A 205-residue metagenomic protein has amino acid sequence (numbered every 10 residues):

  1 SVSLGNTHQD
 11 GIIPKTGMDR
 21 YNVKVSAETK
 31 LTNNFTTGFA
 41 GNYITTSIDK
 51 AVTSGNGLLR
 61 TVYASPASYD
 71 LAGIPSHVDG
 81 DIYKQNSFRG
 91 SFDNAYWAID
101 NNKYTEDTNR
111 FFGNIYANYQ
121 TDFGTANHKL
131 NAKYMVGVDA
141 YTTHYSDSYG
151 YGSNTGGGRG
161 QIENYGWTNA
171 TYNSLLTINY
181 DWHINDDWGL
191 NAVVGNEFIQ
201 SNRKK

Functional and structural regions predicted by a protein language model:
S1-S3, T7-G17: Surface-exposed beta-strand-turn/loop segments characteristic of Gram-negative outer-membrane beta-barrels
S3-T7, Q120, M135-G137: Acidic/polar N-terminal loop/beta-strand segments that form early-domain functional surfaces
G11-T16, N22, S26-F112, K129-K205: Surface-exposed loop/interface segments of Gram-negative outer-membrane beta-barrel transport/assembly proteins
G113-Q120: Alpha-helical support elements that line or immediately flank enzyme active sites and cofactor-binding pockets
